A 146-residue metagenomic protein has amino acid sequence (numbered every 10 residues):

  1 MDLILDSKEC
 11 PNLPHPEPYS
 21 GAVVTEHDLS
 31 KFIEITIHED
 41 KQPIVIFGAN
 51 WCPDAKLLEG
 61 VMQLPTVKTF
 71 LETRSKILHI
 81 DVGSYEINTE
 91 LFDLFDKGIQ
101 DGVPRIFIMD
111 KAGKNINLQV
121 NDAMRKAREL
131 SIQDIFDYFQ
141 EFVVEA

Functional and structural regions predicted by a protein language model:
M1-E39: N-terminal leader/targeting and pre-domain segments
V23-E26, F47-G48, V67-T89: Thiol-based oxidoreductase modules, predominantly thioredoxin-like and allied folds used for disulfide exchange
H38-C52: Short active-site neighborhood of thiol/selenol oxidoreductases, capturing the structured segment around
P43-V45, I77, I106: Hydrophobic beta-strand anchors of alpha/beta hydrolase catalytic cores
N50-D54, V82-I87, G113-N115, M124-K126: Solvent-exposed loop/turn segments at secondary-structure junctions within structured extracellular/periplasmic domains
A55-F70: Typically the conserved alpha-helix immediately C-terminal to a functionally engaged Cys/Sec in thioredoxin-like
G83-V103, M109-A112: Structural alpha/beta surface segment adjacent to cysteine/selenocysteine redox centers across thiol/disulfide enzymes
Q100-A146: Non-catalytic, surface beta->alpha helical segment in thiol-disulfide oxidoreductase systems
